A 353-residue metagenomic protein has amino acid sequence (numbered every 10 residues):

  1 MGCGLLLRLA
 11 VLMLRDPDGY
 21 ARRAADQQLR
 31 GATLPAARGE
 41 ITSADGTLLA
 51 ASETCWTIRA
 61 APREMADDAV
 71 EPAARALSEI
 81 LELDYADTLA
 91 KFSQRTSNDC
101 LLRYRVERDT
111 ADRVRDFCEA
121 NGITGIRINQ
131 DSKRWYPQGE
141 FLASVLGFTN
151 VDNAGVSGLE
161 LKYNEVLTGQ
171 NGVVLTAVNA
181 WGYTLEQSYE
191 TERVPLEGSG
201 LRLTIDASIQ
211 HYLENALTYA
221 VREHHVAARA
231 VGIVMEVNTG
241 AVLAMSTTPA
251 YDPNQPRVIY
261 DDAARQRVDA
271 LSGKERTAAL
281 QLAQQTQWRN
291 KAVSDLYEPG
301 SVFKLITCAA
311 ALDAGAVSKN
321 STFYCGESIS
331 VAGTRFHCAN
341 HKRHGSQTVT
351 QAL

Functional and structural regions predicted by a protein language model:
M1-L271, Q287, L296, S318-K319 (+1 more regions): Periplasmic/cell-envelope proteins involved in peptidoglycan metabolism and beta-lactam response
E53, G300-C308, S321: Active/ligand-binding-proximal structured segments within catalytic/core domains that scaffold catalytic residues
S78, A309-A316: Alpha-helical support elements that line or immediately flank enzyme active sites and cofactor-binding pockets
G200, N238-T239, T286-D295, V317-N320 (+1 more regions): Conserved catalytic neighborhood of penicillin-recognizing serine enzymes
L213, T239-L243, V293, V302-L312 (+1 more regions): Extended, hydrophobic alpha-helical segments in both membrane/secreted and soluble proteins
T247, P299, D313: Active-site rim segments in enzyme catalytic domains, especially the processed small/beta chain of N-terminal
D269-L282: A structural motif
